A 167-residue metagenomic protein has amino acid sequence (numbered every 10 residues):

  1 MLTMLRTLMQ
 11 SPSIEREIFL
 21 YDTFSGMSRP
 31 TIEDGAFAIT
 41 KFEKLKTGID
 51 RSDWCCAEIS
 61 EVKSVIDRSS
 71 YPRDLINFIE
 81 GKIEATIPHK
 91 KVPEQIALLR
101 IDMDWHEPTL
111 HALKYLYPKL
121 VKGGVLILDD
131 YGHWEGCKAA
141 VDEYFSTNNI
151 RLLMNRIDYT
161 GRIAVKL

Functional and structural regions predicted by a protein language model:
M1-L167: S-adenosylmethionine/decaboxylated-SAM
